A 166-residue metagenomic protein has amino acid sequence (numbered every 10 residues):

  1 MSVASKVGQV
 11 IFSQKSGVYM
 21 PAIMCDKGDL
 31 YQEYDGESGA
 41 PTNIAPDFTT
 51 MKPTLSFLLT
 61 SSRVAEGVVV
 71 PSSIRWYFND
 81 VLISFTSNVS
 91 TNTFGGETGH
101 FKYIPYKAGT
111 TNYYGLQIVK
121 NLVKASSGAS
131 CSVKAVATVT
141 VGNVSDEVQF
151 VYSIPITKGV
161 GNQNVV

Functional and structural regions predicted by a protein language model:
V3-V166: Ser/Thr/Pro/Gly-rich low-complexity disordered regions
